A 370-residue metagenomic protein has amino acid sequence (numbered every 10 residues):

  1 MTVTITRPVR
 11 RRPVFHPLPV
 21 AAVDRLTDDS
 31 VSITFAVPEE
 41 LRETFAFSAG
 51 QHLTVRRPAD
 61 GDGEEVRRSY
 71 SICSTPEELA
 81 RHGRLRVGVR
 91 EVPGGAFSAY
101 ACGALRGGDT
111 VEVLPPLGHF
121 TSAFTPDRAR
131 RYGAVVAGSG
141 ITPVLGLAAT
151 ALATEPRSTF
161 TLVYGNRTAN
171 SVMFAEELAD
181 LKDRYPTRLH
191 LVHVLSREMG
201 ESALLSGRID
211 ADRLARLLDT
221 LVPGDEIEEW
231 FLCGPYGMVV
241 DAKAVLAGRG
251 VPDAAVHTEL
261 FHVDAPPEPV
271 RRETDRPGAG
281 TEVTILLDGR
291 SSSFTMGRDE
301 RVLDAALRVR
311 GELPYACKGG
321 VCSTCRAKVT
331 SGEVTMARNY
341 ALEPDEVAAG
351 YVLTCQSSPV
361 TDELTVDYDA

Functional and structural regions predicted by a protein language model:
M1-R12, P17-P19, D29-V31, G248 (+4 more regions): Iron-sulfur (Fe-S) cluster-binding modules
V3-T110, L114, D127, N166-T168 (+2 more regions): Ferredoxin-reductase
A49-Q51, S71-P76, M296-V302, A341-E343 (+1 more regions): A short, sequence-level motif marking secondary-structure junctions
P76-G83, T125-R130, E155, P359-Y368: Ligand-binding loop in jelly-roll beta-barrel domains
A99-D275, A279-T284: FNR/FR-type flavoprotein reductase catalytic core
G278-K318: C-terminal accessory/binding modules appended to enzymatic or scaffolding proteins
S292, A305-P314, T324-A370: Iron-sulfur (Fe-S) cluster-binding segments and ferredoxin-like electron-carrier domains, especially [2Fe-2S]
